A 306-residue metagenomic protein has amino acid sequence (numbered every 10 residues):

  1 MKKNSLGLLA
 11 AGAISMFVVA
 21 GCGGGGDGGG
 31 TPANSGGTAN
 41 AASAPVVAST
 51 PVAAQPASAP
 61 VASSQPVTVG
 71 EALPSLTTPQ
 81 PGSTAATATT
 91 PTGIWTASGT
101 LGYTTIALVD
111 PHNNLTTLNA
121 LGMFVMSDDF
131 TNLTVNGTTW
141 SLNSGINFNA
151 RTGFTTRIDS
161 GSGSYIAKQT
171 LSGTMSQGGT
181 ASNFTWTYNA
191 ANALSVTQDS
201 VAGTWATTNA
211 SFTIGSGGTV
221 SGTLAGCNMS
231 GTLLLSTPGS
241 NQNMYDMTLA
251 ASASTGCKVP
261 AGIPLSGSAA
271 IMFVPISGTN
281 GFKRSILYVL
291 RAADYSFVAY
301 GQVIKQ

Functional and structural regions predicted by a protein language model:
K2, L6-T84, V303-Q306: Bacterial Sec-dependent N-terminal signal peptides
P51, P56, P60-T105, Q169-F212 (+1 more regions): Tryptophan-anchored aromatic micro-motifs
T78-S141, A206-G256: N-terminal glycine/threonine-rich, aromatic-flanked beta-hairpin/loop signature
T105-A107, M126-T134, F154-S164, G231-L235 (+1 more regions): Hydrophobic/aromatic beta-strand elements that line small-molecule binding cavities or substrate pockets in beta-rich
L118-S182: Short N-terminal edge-element motif at the start of the domain
G218-Q306: Structured core of small recognition/catalytic domains
